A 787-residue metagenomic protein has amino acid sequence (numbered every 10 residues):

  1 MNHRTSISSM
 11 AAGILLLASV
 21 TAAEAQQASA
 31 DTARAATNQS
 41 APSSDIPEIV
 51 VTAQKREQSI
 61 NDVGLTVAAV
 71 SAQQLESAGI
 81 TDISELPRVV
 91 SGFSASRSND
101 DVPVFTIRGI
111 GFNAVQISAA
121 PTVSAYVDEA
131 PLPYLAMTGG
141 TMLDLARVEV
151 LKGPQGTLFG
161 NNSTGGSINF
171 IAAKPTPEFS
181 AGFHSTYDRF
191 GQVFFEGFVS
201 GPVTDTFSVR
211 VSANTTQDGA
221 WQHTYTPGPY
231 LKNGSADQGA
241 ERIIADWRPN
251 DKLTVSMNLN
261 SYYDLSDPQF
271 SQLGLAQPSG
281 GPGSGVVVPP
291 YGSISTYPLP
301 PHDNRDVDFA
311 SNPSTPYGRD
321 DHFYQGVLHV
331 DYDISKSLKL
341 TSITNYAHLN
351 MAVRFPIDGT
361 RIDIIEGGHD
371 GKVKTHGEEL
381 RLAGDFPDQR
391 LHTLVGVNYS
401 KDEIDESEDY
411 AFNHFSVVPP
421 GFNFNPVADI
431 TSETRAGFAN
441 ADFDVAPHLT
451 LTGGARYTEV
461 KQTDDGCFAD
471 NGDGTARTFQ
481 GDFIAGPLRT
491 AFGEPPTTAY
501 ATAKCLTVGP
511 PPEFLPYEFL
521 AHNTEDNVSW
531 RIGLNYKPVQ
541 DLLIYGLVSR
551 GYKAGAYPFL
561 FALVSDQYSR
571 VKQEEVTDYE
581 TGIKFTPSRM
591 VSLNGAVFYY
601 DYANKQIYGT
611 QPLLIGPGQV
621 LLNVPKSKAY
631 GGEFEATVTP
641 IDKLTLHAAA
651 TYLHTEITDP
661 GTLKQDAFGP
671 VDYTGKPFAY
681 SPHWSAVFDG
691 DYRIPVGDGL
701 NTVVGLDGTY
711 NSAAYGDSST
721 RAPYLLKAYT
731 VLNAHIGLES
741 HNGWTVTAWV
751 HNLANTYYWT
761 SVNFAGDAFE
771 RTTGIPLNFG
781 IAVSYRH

Functional and structural regions predicted by a protein language model:
M1-I80, S84-V89, D251, G326: N-terminal Sec signal peptide and the immediately downstream disordered periplasmic leader that contains the TonB box
D31-T37, T52, L65-N113, V123-T141 (+1 more regions): Periplasmic N-terminal accessory/gating domains of Gram-negative outer-membrane beta-barrel systems
A120-T122, Y134, L143-K152, T157-E241 (+6 more regions): Outer-membrane beta-barrel translocator/receptor signature
P177-E178, T186, G197-P298, S311-P313 (+7 more regions): Periplasmic-side early beta-strands and strand-to-turn transitions of outer-membrane beta-barrels
D246-N250, A383, H392, N398-S400 (+3 more regions): Structural signature of Gram-negative outer-membrane beta-barrels, strongest in the C-terminal barrel of TonB-dependent
H329-D333, K339-F355, K537-G555, L560 (+4 more regions): Membrane-embedded beta-barrel scaffold of Gram-negative outer-membrane proteins
P447, L451, E459, S592-D601 (+2 more regions): Gram-negative outer-membrane beta-barrel transporters
T709-D717, L738-H787: C-terminal beta-signal and adjacent terminal beta-strands/loops of Gram-negative outer-membrane beta-barrel proteins
